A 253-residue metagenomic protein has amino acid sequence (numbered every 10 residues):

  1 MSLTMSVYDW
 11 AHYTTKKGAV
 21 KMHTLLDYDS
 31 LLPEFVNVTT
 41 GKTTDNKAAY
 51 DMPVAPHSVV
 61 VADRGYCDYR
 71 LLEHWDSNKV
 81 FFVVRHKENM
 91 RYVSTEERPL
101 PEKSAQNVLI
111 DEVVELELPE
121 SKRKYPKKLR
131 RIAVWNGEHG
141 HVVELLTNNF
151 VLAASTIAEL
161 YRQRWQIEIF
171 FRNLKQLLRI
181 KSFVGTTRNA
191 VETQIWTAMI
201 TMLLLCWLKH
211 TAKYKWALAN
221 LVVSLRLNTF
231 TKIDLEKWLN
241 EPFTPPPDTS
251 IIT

Functional and structural regions predicted by a protein language model:
S2-T253: Single, function-defining residue in the core of a domain
